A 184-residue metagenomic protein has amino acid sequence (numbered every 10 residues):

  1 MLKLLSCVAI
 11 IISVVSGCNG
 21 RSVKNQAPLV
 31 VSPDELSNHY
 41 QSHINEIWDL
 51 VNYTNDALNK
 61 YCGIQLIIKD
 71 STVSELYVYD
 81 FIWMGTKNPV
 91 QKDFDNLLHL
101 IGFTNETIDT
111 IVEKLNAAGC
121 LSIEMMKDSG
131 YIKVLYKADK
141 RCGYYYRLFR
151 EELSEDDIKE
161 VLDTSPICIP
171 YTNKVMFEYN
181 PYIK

Functional and structural regions predicted by a protein language model:
M1-L29: Bacterial Sec-dependent N-terminal signal peptides
M1-L4, Q65, V134: Acidic/proline-rich low-complexity IDRs
K3, N25, S32, S154-D156 (+1 more regions): Sparse, context-dependent recognition of short Cys/His-centered cofactor- or disulfide-binding micro-motifs
C18-L100: N-terminal export/targeting and maturation segments
L97-K184: Extracytoplasmic electrostatic interaction patches
